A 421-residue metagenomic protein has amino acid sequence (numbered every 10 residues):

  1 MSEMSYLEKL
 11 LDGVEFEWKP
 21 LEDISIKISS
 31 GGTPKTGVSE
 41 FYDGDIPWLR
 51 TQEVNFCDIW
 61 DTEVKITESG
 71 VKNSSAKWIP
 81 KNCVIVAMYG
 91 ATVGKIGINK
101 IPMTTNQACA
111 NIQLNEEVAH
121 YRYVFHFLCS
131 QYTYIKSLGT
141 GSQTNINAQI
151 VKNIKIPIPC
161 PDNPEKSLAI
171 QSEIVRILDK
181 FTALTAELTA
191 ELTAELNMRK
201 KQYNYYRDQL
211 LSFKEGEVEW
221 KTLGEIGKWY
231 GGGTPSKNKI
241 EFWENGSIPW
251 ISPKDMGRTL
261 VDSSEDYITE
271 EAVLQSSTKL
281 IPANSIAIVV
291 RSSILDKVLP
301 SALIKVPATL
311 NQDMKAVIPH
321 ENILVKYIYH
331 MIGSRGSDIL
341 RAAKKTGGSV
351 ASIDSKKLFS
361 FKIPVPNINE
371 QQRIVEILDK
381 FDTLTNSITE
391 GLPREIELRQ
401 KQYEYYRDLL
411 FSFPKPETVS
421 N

Functional and structural regions predicted by a protein language model:
M1-N421: Charged, alpha-helix-forming regions
